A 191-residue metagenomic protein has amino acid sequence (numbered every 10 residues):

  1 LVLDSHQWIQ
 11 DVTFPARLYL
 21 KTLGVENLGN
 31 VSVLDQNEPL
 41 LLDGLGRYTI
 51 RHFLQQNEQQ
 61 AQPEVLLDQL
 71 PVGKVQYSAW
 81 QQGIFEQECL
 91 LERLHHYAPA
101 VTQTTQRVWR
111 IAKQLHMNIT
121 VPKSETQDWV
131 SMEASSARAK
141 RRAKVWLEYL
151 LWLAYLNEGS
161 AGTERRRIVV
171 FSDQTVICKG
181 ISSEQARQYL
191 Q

Functional and structural regions predicted by a protein language model:
L1-Q7, V31-V33, P71, Q127-S136 (+1 more regions): Glycine- and acidic
V2-V31: Amphipathic alpha-helical packing elements
D4, W8-V12, L41-G46, P122-S124 (+1 more regions): Secondary-structure capping and boundary motifs in well-ordered enzyme cores
V12, A16, L20, I84-A98 (+2 more regions): Short, Φ-rich (hydrophobic/aromatic) sequence segments
Y19-N27, Q56-L67, S160-V170: Short, compositionally biased low-complexity segments
E26-L41, E164-C178: Short linear, low-complexity motifs centered on an aromatic residue
V31-K113: A non-catalytic, helix-rich entry segment at domain boundaries
T105-L190: Non-catalytic protein-protein interaction segments used by genome-maintenance enzymes to assemble and couple activities
